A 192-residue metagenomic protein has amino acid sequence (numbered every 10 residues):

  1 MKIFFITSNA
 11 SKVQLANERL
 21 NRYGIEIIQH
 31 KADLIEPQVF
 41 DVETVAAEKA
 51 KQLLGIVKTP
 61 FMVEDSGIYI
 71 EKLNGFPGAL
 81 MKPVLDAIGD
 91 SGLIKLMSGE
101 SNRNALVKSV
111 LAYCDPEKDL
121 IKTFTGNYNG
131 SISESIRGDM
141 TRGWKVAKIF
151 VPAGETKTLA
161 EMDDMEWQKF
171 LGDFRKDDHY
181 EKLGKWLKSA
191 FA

Functional and structural regions predicted by a protein language model:
K2-F4, S11-A192: Anionic-ligand binding patches
